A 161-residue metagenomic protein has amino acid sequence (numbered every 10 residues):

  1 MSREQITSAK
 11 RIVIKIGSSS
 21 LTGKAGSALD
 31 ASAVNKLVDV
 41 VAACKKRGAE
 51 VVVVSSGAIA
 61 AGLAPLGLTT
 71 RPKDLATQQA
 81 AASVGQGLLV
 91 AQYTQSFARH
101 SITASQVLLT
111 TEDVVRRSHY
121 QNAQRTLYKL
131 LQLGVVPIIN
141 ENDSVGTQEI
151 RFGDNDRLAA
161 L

Functional and structural regions predicted by a protein language model:
M1-L161: Nucleotide/pyrophosphate-binding catalytic subdomain
